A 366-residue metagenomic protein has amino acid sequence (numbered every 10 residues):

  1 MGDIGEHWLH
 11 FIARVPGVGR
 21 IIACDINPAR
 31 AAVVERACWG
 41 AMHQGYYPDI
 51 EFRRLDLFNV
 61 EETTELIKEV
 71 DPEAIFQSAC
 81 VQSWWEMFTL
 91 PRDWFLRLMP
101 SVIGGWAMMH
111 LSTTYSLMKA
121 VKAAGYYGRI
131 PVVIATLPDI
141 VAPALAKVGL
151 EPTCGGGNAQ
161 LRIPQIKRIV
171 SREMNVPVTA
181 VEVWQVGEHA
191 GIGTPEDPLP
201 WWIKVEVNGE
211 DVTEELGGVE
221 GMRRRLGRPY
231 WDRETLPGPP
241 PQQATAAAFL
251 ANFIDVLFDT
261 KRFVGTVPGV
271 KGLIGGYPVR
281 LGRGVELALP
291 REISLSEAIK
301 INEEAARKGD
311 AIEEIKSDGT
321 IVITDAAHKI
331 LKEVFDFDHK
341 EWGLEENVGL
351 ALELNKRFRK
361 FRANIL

Functional and structural regions predicted by a protein language model:
G5-E6: N-terminal Rossmann-fold NAD(P) dinucleotide-binding loop
R14-R20, L150: Conserved S-adenosyl-L-methionine
R20-D49, R54: Glycine-rich phosphate-binding loop and adjoining beta1-alpha1-beta2 segment of Rossmann-like nucleotide-binding folds
R54-D71: Conserved Rossmann-fold cofactor-binding substructure of NAD(P)-dependent oxidoreductases
I67, D71-Q82: N-terminal Rossmann-like NAD(P) cofactor-binding module of classical short-chain dehydrogenase/reductase
D93-Y126: NAD(P)-cofactor binding segment of oxidoreductase domains
S116-A123, R129-D211: Rossmann-like dinucleotide-binding core of oxidoreductases
N175, T179-L366: Long, compositionally biased stretches enriched for glycine and/or charged residues
